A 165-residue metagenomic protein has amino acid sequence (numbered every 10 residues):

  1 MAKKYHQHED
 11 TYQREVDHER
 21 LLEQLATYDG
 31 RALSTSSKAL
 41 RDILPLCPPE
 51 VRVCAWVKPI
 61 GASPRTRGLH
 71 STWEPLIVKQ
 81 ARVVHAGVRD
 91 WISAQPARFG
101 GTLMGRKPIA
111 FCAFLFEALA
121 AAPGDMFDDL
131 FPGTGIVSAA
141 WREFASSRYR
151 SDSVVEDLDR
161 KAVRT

Functional and structural regions predicted by a protein language model:
M1-D128, P132-T165: Class I S-adenosyl-L-methionine-dependent methyltransferase catalytic core
